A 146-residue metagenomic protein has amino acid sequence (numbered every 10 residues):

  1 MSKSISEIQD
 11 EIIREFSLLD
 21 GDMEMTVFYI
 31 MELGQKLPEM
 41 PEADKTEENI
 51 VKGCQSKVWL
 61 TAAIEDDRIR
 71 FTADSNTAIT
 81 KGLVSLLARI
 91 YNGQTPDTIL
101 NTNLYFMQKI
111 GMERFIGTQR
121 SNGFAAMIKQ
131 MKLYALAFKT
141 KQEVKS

Functional and structural regions predicted by a protein language model:
S2-R14, L18-K57, I64-I69, Y105-S146: N-terminal intrinsically disordered, cationic/polar leader segments that include organellar targeting peptides
E32, S85-R89: Short, hydrophobic/amphipathic alpha-helical patches that form generic packing surfaces within helical domains
T61-T77, A88-N92: Conserved interaction-surface patches within small, structured recognition/assembly domains
T80-L83: Short Cys/His-based metal-binding microdomains
G93-I110: Glycine-rich phosphate/pyrophosphate-binding loops and their adjacent beta-strand/loop elements at enzyme active sites
